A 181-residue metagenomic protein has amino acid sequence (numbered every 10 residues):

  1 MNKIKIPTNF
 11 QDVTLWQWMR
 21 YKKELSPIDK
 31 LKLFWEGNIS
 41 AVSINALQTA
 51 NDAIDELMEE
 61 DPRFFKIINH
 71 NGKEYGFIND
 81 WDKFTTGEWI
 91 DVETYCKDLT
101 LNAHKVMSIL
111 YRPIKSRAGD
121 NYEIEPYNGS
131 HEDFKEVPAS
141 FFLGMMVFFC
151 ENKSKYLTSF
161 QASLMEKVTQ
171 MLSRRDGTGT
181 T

Functional and structural regions predicted by a protein language model:
M1-T181: Charged interaction scaffolds used for protein-protein
